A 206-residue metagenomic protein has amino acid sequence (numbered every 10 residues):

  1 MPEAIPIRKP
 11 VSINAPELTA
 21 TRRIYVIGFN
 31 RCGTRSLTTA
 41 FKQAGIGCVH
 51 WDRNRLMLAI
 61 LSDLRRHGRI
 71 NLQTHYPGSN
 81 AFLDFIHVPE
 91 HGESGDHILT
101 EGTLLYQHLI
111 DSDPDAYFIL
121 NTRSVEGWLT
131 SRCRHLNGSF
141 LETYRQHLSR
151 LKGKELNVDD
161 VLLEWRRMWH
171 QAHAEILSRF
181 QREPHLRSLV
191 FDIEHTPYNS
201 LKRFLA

Functional and structural regions predicted by a protein language model:
M1-F85: PAPS-dependent sulfotransferase catalytic core
N30-C32, Q43-A44, R55-L56, H87-P89 (+3 more regions): Short, solvent-exposed loop/turn segments at secondary-structure junctions
K42, D96, T103-M168, R187 (+1 more regions): PAPS-dependent sulfotransferase catalytic domain
C48, A81, F118, S188-V190: Conserved beta-strand scaffold positions in the cores of enzyme catalytic domains, especially in NTP/NDP-utilizing
N54-R66, P89-G102, D192-P197: Acidic-and-aromatic substrate-binding clefts and catalytic sites of carbohydrate-active enzymes
A59-D63, G68-Y76, L148-V161, R203-A206: PAPS-dependent sulfotransferase catalytic core
R69, P184-A206: C-terminal/domain-terminus segments
S112-P114, Q171-S188: A structural motif corresponding to the C-terminal end of an alpha-helix and its immediate exit/capping segment
